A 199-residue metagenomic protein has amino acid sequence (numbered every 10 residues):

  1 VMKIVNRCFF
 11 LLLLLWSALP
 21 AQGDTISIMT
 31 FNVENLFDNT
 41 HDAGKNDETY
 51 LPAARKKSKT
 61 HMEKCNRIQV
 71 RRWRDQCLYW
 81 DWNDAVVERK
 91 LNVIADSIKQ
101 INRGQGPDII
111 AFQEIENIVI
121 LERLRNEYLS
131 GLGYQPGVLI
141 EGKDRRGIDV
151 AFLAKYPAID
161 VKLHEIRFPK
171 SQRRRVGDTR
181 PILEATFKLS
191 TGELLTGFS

Functional and structural regions predicted by a protein language model:
V1-I4, D108: Generic N-terminal leader/processing signal
K3-L11: Sec-dependent signal peptide recognition, specifically the positively charged N-region followed immediately by
C8-F9, L36, G133, R167: Intrinsic disorder/low-structure terminal segments
L12-A21: Hydrophobic h-region of N-terminal signal peptides that target proteins for export in Gram-negative bacteria
A18, D108, D149-A151: Generic secretory/membrane-interface signal
A21-E127, V138-G142: N-terminal, active-site-proximal structural segment of metallo-dependent hydrolase catalytic domains
I115-G197: Structured beta-strand-rich core segments of catalytic domains in phosphoester-bond hydrolases
